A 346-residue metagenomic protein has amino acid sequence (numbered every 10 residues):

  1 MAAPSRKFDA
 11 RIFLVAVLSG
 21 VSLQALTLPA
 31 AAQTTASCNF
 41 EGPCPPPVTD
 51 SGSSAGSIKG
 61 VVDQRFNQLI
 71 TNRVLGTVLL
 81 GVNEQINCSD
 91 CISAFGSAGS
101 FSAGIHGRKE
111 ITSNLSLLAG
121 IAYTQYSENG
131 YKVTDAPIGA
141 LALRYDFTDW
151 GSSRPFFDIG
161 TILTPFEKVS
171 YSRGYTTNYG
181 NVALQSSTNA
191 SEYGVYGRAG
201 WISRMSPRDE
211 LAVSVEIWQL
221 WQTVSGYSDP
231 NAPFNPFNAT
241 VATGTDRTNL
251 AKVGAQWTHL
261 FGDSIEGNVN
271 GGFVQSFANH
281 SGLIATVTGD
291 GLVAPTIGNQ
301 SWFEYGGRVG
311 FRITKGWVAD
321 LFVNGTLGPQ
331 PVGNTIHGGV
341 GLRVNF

Functional and structural regions predicted by a protein language model:
M1-A55: Cleavable N-terminal export/targeting peptides
L28, S113, D149-S153, M205-P207 (+2 more regions): Short coil turns and loop connectors of transmembrane beta-barrels in diderm outer membranes and organellar homologs
P45-R204, N324, Q330-P331, T335-H337 (+1 more regions): Outer membrane beta-barrel translocator domains of Type V secretion systems
G81, Q85-G99, S127, I138-A140 (+2 more regions): Outer membrane beta-barrel transmembrane domains
G96, I121, Q125-D135, P165-Y193 (+3 more regions): Extracellular/periplasm-exposed beta-strand and loop segments of Gram-negative cell-envelope proteins, dominated by
R154-P155, W201, Q219, G271-F273: Extracytoplasmic/cell-surface-exposed regions of Actinobacterial cell-envelope-associated and secreted proteins
F157-G160, V213-I217, V269-G271: Extended hydrophobic secondary-structure segments that form protein cores and membrane-embedded regions
Y193-M205, A212-L220, S225, P230-N231 (+3 more regions): Outer-membrane beta-barrel porins/channels
